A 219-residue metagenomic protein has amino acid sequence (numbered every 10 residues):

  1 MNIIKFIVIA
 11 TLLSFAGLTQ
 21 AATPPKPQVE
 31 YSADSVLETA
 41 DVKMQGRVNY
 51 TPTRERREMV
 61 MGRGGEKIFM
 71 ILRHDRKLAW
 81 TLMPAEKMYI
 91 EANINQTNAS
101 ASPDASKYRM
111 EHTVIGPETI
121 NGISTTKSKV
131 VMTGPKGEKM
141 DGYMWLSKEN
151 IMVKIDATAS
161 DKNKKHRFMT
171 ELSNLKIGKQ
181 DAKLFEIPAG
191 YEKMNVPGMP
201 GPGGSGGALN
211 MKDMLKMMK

Functional and structural regions predicted by a protein language model:
M1-V8: Bacterial N-terminal signal peptides that target proteins for export
T11-S14: Repetitive helical segments and hydrophobic/amphipathic motifs
A16-L18: N-terminal signal peptide c-region/cleavage motif recognized by signal peptidases
A22-K219: Extended soluble regions of mature proteins
